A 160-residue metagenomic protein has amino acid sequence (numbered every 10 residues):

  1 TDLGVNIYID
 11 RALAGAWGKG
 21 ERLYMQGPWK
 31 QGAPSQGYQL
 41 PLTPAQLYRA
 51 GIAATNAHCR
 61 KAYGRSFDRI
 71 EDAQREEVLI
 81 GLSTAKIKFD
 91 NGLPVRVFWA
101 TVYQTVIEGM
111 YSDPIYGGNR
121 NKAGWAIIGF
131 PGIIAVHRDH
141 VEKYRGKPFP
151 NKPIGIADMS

Functional and structural regions predicted by a protein language model:
T1-S160: Mature-region segments of soluble proteins
